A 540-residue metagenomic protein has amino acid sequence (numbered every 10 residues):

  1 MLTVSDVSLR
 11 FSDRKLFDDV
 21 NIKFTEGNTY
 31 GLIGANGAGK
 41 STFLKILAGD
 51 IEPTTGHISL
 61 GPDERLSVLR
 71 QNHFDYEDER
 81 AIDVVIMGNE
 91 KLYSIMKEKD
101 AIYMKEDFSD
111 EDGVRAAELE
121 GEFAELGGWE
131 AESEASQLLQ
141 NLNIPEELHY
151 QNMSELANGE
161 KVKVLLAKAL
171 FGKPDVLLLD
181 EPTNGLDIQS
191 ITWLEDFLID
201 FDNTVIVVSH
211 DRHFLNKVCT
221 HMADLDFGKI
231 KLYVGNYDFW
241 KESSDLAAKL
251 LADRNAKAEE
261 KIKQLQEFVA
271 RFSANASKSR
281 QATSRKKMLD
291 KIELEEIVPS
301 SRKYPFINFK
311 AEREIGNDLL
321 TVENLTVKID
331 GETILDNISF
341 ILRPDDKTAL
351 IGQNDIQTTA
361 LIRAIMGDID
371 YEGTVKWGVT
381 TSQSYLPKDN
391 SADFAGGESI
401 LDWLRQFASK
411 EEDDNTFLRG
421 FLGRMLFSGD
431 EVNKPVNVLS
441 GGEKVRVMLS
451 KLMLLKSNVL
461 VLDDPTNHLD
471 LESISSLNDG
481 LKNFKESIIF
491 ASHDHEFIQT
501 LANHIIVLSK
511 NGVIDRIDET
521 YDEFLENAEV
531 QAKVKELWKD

Functional and structural regions predicted by a protein language model:
M1-N255, F309-D540: ABC ATP-binding cassette signature C-motif
Y103, K241, A270-S273, S277 (+1 more regions): A structural signal for long alpha-helical coiled-coils and helix-turn connectors that form the cytosolic signaling
S136-L142, E267-R271, K287-I292: Short amphipathic coiled-coil heptad-repeat segments
L251-L265, V269-R271, K278-K287, K303 (+1 more regions): ABC ATPase nucleotide-binding domains
S277-Q281, D290-S301, K376: Proline-centered turn/helix-capping motifs that create local helix->coil transitions or kinks
V298-E314: Short, flexible cytosolic linker that couples an ABC transmembrane/permease module to its adjacent nucleotide-binding
